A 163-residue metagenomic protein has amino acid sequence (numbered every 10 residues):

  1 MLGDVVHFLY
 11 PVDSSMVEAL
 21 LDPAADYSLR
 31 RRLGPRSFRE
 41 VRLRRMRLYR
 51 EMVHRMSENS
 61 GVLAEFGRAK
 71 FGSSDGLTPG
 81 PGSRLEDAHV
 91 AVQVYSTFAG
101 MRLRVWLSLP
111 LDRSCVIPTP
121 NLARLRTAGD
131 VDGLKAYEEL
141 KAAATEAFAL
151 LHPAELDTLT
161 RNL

Functional and structural regions predicted by a protein language model:
M1-V53, E58: N-terminal topogenic membrane-targeting module
V53, S60-G67: Amphipathic alpha-helical interface segments used for dimerization/assembly
A64-L163: Cytosol-/stroma-facing membrane-proximal "stalk/adaptor" domains immediately downstream of transmembrane anchors
